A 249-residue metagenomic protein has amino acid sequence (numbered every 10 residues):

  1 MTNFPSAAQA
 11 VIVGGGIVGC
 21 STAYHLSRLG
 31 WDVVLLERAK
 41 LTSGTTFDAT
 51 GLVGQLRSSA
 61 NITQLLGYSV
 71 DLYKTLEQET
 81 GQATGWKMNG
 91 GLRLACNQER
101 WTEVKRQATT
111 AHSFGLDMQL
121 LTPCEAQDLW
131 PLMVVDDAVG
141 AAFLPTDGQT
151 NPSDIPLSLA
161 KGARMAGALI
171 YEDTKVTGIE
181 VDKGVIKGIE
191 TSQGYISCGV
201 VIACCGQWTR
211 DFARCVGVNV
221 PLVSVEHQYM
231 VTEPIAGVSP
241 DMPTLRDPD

Functional and structural regions predicted by a protein language model:
T2-V18, V34: Beta1/beta-strand and adjacent pyrophosphate-binding region of the FAD-binding site in flavoprotein oxidoreductases
F4-P5, Q82-R93, Q107, Q127-A166 (+1 more regions): Helix-loop-beta segment of a Rossmann-like dinucleotide-binding subdomain
V18, L41, W208: Conserved Rossmann-like nucleotide-cofactor binding loop
S21, I179-D249: Flavin-dependent oxidoreductases
A23, S27, G162: Gly/Ala-rich phosphate-binding loop of Rossmann-like dinucleotide-binding domains, activating on the conserved
S27-F47: Glycine-rich FAD pyrophosphate-binding loop
G51-L129, P248-D249: Dinucleotide-binding Rossmann-like beta1-alpha1 core, especially the glycine-rich loop that anchors the ADP
P123-E125, W130, E172-K187: A conserved short coil-to-beta-strand element within the FAD-binding core of flavoproteins
